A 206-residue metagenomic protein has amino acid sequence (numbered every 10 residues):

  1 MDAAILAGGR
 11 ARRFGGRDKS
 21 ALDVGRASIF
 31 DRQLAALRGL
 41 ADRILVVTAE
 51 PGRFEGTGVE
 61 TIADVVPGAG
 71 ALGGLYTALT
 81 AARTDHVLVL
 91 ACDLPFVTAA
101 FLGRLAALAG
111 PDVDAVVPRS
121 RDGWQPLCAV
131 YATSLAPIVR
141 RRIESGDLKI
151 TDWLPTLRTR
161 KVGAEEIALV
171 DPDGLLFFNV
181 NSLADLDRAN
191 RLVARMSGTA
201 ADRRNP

Functional and structural regions predicted by a protein language model:
M1-L176, R191-S197: Nucleotide and nucleotide-moiety/phosphate-recognizing core
F178-V180: Conserved anion/nucleotide-ligand pocket segment
L186-P206: Hydrophobic helical membrane-anchoring modules
